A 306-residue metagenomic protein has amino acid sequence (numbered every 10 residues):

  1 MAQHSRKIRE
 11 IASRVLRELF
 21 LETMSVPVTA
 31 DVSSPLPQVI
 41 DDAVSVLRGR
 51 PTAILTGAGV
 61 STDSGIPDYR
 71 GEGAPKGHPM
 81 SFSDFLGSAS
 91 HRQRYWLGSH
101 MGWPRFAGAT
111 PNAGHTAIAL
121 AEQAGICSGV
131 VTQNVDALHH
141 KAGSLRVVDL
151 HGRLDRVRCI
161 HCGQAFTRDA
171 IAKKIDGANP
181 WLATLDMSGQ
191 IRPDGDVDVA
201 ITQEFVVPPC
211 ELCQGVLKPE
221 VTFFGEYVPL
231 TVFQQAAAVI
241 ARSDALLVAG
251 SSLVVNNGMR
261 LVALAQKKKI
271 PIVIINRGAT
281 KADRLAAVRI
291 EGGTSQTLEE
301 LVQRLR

Functional and structural regions predicted by a protein language model:
M1-R306: Conserved catalytic core of sirtuin-type NAD+-dependent deacylases
